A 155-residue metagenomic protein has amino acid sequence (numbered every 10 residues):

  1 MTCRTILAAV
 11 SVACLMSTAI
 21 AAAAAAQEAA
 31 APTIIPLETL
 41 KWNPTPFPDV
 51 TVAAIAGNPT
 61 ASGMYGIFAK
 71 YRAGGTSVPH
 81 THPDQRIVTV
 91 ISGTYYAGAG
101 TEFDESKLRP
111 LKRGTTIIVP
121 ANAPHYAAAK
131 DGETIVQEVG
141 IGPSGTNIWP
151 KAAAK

Functional and structural regions predicted by a protein language model:
M1-R4: N-terminal secretory signal peptides that target proteins for export/translocation
A8-A19: Bacterial N-terminal signal peptides
A24-Y65, A152-K155: A short, N-terminal "cap"/entry segment at the start of jelly-roll beta-barrel domains of the cupin/DSBH fold
A31-T33, S106, Y126-K155: Double-stranded beta-helix
F47, N58-T60, Y95, T101-N122: Short acidic-glycine-tyrosine-enriched beta hairpin
S62-H82, L111, P120-A121: Conserved short histidine dyad/triad with adjacent acidic residue
R72-G75, T81-E102: Glycine- and acidic-residue-biased ligand/ion/polar-headgroup-sensing regions
S77-P79, A97-G98, V119, P124-K130: Short beta-strand His + acidic residue motifs that chelate non-heme Fe in jelly-roll/DSBH and cupin folds
